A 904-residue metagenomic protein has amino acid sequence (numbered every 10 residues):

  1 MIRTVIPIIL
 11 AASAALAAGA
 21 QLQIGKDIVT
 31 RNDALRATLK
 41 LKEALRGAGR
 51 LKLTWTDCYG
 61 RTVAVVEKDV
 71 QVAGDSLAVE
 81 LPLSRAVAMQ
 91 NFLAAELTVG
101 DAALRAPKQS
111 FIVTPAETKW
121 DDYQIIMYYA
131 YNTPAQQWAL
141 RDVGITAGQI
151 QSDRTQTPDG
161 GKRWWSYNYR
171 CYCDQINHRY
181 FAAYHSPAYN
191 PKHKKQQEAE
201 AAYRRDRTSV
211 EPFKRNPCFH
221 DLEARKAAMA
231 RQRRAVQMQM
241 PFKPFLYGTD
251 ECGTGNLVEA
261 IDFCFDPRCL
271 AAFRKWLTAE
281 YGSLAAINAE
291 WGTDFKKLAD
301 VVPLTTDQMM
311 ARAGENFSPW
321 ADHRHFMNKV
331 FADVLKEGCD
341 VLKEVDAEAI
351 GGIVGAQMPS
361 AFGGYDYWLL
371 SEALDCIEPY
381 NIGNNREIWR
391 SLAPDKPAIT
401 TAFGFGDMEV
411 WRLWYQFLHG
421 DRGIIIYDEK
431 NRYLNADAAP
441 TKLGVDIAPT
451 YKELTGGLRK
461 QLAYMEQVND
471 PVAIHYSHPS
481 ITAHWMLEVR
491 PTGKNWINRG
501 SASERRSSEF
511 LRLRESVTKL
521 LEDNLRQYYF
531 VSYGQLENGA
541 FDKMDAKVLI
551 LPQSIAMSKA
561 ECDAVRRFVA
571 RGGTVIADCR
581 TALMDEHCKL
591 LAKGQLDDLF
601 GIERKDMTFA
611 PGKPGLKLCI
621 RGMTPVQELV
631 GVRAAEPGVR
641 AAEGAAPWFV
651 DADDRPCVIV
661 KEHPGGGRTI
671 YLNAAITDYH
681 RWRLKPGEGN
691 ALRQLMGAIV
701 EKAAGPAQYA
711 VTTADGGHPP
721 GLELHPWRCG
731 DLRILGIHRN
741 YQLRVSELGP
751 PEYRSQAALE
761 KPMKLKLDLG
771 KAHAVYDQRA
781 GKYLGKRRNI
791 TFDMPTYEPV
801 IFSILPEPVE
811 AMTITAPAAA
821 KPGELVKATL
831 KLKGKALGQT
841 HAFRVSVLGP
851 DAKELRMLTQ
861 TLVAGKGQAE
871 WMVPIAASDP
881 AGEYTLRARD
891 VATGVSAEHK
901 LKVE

Functional and structural regions predicted by a protein language model:
V66-E67, A103-I112, V895-E904: Edge beta-strands of extracellular beta-sandwich domains
P82-A88, P874-P880: Short, surface-exposed loop/turn segments at beta-strand-coil junctions that are enriched for proline with nearby
P107-R163: An acidic-aromatic substrate-binding cleft motif
D122-A130, Y203-A228, D262, E315-A332 (+6 more regions): The substrate-binding groove and active-site-proximal loops of carbohydrate-active enzymes, especially glycoside
Q156-W165, A227-M238, K336-G351, G364-N435 (+4 more regions): Catalytic-core region of carbohydrate-active enzymes that cleave or remodel glycosidic bonds
R207-P379, I388, L536: Polysaccharide-binding and catalytic clefts of secreted carbohydrate-active enzymes
P449-D545, C579, E586, L590 (+5 more regions): Aromatic-Pro/Gly-enriched surface loop or interdomain linker that acts as a lid/target-recognition segment
F541, P552-T815: A conserved amphipathic helix/loop scaffold that creates a polar/acidic microenvironment used either to coordinate
